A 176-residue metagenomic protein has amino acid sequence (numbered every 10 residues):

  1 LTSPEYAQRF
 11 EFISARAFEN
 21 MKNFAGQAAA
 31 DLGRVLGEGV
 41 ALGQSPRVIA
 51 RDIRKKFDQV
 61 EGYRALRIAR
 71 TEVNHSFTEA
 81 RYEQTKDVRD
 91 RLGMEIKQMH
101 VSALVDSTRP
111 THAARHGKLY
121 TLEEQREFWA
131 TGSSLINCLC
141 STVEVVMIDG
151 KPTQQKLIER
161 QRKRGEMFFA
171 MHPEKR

Functional and structural regions predicted by a protein language model:
L1-K55: Structured, charged N-terminal subsegments at the starts of enzyme catalytic cores and at intra-chain domain/subunit
S14-R16, E61, R81, H172-P173: Prokaryotic Sec-type signal peptides and long signal-anchor helices with extended Leu/Ile/Val-rich h-regions
A25, A29-D31, L42, P46 (+6 more regions): Active-site-proximal structural scaffolding
A29-L32, I53-F57, L66, R70-V73 (+1 more regions): Short amphipathic alpha-helical coiled-coil/interface segments
R70-R176: Activation/maturation switch segments at domain boundaries
